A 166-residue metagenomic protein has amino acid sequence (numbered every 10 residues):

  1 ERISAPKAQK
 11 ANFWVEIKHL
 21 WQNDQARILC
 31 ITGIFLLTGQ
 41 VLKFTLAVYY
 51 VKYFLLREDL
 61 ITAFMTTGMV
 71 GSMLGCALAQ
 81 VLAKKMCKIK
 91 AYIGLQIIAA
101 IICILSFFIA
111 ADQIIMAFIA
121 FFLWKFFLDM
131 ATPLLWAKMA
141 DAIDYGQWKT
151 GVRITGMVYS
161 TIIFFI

Functional and structural regions predicted by a protein language model:
E1-I166: Membrane-embedded alpha-helical bundles of multi-pass transporters/translocases, especially carrier/permease families
